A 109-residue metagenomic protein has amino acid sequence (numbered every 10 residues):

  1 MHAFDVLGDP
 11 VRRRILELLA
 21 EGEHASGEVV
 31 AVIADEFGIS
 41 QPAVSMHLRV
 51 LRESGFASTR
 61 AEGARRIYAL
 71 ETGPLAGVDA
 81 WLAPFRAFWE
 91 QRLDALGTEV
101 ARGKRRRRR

Functional and structural regions predicted by a protein language model:
M1-V11, E90-R92, G97: N-terminal amphipathic alpha-helix
D5-V6, P10-S40, I67-A76, A80: N-terminal helix-turn-helix DNA-binding core of bacterial DNA-binding proteins
A20-E21, A76-R109: Amphipathic alpha-helical dimerization/coiled-coil segments that flank or bridge DNA-binding/regulatory modules
D35, S54-G55, K104: Intrinsically disordered, low-complexity proline-rich regions
L48-R49: Short, hydrophobic-biased segments on the C-terminal half of alpha helices that form "recognition helices"
E53-G63, A69: Beta-hairpin "wing" of winged helix-turn-helix
